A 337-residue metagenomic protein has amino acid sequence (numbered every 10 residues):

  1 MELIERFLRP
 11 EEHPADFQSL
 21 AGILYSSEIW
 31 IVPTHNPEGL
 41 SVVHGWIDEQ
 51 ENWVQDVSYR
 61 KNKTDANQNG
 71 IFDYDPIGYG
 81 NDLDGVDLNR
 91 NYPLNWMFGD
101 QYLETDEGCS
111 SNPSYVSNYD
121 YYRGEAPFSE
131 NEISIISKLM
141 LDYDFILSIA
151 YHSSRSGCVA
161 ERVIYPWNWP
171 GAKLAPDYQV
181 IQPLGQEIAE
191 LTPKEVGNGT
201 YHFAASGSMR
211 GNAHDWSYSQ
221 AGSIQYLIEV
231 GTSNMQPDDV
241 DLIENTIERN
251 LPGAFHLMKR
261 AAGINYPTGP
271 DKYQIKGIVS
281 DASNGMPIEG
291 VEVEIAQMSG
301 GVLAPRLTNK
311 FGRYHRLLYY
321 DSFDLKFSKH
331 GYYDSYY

Functional and structural regions predicted by a protein language model:
M1-Y74, L83, I136: Active-site-adjacent structural elements in enzyme catalytic domains
S27, W53, Y59-R60, N67 (+1 more regions): Metallocarboxypeptidase
P270-K272, G277-G290: Structural motif
K272, Y320-S322: Extracellular Ig-like/FN3 beta-sandwich strand-entry sites
S283, Q297-S299, G331-Y333: Solvent-exposed strand-loop boundary residues in beta-sheet-rich modules
M286-Y319: Short, acidic Ser/Thr/Gly-rich low-complexity loop/linker segments typical of extracellular and cell-surface proteins
S322-Y337: A short, solvent-exposed loop/turn motif at the edges and junctions of modular extracellular/periplasmic domains
